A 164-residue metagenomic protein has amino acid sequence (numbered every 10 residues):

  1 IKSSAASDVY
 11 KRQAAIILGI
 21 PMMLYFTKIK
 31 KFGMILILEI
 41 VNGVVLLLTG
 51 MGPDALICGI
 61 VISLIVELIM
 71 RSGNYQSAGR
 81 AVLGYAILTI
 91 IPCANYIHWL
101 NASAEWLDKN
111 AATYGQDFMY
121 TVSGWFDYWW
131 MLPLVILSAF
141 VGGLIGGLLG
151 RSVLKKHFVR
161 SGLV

Functional and structural regions predicted by a protein language model:
I1-A6, Y10: Single conserved hydrophobic/aromatic residue that forms the stacking wall/gate of nucleotide- or nucleobase-binding
V9, I35, E39-I40, A78-V82 (+1 more regions): A broadly tuned preference for mixed-charge, low-complexity surface segments
Y10, I29-K30, L46, G50 (+3 more regions): Juxtamembrane/transmembrane-helix boundary motifs in multi-pass membrane proteins
K11-L68: Alpha-helical membrane segments and adjacent membrane-interface helices in multi-pass membrane proteins
G59-A94, G147: Short helix-perturbing small/polar motifs within transmembrane alpha-helices
L83-K155: Membrane-embedded alpha-helical hairpins and interfacial helices in multi-pass inner-membrane proteins
L154-V164: Short, charged juxtamembrane terminal tails flanking transmembrane helices
